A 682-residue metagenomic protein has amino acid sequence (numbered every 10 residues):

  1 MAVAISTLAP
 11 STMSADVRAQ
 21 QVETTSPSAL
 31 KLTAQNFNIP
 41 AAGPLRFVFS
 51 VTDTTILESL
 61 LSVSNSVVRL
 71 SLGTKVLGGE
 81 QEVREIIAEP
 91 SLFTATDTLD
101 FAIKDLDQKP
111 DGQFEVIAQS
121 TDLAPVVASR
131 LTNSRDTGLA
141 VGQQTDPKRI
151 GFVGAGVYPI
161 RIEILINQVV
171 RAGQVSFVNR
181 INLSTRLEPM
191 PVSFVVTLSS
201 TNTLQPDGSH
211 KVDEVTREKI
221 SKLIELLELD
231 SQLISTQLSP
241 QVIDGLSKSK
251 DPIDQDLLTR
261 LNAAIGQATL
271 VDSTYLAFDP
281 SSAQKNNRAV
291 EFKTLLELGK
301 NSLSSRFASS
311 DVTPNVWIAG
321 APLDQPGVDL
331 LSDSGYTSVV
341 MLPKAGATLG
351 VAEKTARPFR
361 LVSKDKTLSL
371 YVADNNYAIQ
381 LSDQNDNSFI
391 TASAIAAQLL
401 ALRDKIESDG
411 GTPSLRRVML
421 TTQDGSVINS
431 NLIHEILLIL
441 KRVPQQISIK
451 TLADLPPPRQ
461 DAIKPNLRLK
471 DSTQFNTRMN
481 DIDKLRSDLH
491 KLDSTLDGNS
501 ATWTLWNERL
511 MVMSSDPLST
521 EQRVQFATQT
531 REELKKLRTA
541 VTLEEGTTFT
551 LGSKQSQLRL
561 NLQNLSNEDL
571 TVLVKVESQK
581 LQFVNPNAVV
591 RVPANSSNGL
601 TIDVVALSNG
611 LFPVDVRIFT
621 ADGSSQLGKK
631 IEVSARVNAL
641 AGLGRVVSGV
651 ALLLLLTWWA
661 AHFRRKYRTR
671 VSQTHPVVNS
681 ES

Functional and structural regions predicted by a protein language model:
D16-P44, K535-T548: Short, compositionally biased P/S/T/A/G/V-rich stretches that sit at domain boundaries
I39-A41, V51-T55, N561-S566: Asparagine-centered strand-capping/turn motif at beta-strand->loop junctions
F93-K148, V584-N609: Intrinsically disordered, low-complexity Pro/Gly/Ser/Thr-rich segments with frequent PxxP/GP/PP motifs and embedded
A128-S176, F526, S608-A651, L655-T669: Terminal connector regions
E163, L226-E228, S304-F307, A321-T542 (+1 more regions): Catalytic grooves of carbohydrate-active enzymes
L165-Q267: Active-site beta->alpha N-cap acidic-glycine motif
N499-W503, N507, P517-G642: Membrane-proximal extracellular "stem/stalk" segments of glycoproteins immediately N-terminal to a transmembrane helix
R668-S682: Cytoplasmic C-terminal tails of single-pass
